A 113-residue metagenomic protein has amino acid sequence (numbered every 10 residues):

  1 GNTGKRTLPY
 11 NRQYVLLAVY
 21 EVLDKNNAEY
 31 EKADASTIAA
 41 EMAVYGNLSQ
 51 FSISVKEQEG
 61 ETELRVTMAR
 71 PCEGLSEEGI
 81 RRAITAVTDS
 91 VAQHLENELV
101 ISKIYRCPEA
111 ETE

Functional and structural regions predicted by a protein language model:
G1-E113: Ser/Thr-rich, low-complexity intrinsically disordered terminal regions
